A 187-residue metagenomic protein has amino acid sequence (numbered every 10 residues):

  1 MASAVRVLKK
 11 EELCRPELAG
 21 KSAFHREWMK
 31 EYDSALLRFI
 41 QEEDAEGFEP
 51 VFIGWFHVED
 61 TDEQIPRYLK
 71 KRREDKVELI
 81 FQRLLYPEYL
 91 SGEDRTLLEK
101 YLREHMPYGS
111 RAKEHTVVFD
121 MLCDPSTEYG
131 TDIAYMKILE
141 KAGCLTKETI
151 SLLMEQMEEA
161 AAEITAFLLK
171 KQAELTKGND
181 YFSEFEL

Functional and structural regions predicted by a protein language model:
A2-S91: Charged, amphipathic alpha-helical linkers/stalks
L18, I80-Y86, L102-E128, E140 (+2 more regions): Ankyrin-repeat boundary/"N-cap" motif
S34, Q41-A45, H57, Y86 (+6 more regions): Generic surface-pattern signal
L37, F48, Q64-P66, L98 (+3 more regions): A generic signature of intrinsically disordered, low-complexity regions enriched in glycine/proline and charged/polar
S91-Y108, Y135: Repeat-mediated protein-protein interaction surfaces in helical alpha-solenoids
L98, D132-E140, A161-K170, K177-Y181: Ankyrin repeat structural motif
G143-L145, A173: Ankyrin-repeat C-terminal turn/loop position
